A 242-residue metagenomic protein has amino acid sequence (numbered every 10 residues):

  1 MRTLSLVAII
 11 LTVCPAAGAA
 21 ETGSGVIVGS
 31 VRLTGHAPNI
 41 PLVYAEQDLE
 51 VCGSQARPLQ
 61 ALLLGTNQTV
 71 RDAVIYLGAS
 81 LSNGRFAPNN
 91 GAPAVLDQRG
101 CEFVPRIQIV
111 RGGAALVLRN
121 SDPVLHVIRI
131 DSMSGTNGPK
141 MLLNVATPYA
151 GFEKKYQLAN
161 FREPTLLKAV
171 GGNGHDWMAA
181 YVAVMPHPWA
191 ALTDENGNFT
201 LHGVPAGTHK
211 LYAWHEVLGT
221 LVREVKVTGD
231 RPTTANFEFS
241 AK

Functional and structural regions predicted by a protein language model:
S5-P15: Bacterial N-terminal signal peptides
A19-K242: Extracytoplasmic copper-binding redox domains, predominantly the cupredoxin/blue-copper superfamily
